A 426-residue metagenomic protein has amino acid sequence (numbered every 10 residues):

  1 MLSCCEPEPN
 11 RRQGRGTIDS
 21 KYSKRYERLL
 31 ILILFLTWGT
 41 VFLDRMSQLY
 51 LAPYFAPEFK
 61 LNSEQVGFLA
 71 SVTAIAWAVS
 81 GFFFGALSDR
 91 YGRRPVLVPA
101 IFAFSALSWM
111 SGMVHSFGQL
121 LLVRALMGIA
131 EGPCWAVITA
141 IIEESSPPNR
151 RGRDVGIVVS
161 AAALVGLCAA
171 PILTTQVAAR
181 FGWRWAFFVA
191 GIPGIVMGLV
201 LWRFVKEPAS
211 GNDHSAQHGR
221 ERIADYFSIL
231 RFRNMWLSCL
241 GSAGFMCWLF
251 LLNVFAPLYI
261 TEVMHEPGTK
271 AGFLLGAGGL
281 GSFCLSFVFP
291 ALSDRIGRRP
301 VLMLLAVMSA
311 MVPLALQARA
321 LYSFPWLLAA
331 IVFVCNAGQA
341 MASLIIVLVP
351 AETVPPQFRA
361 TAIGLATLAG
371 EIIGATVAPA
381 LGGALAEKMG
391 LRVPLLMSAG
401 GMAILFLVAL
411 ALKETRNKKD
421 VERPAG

Functional and structural regions predicted by a protein language model:
Q48-L49, R233-F283: Extracytoplasmic gate region of multi-pass secondary transporters
K60, G92, M113-Q119, H265 (+2 more regions): Helix-breaking motifs and short loop linkers at transmembrane-helix boundaries and internal kinks in secondary membrane
V79-H115, S293-I296: Conserved MFS/SLC helix-loop-helix module at the cytosolic interface between two early adjacent transmembrane helices
F102-H115, V307-Y322: C-terminal ends and interior cores of transmembrane alpha-helices in multi-pass membrane transporters/permeases
V123-A163: Cytoplasmic helix-loop-helix junction between adjacent transmembrane helices in 12-TM secondary transporters
R153-P171, T367-V377: Glycine-rich segments within core transmembrane alpha-helices of 12-TM secondary carriers
V158-R203: Helix-loop-helix hairpin linking two adjacent transmembrane segments in secondary transporters
R203-A224, K418-P424: Flexible cytoplasmic inter-helical loops of multi-pass small-molecule transporters
